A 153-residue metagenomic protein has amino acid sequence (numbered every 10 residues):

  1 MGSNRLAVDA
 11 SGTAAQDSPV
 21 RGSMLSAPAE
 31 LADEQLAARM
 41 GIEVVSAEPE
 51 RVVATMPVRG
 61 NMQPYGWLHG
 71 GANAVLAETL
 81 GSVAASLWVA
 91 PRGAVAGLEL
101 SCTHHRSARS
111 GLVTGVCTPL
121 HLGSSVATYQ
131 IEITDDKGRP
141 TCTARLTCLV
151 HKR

Functional and structural regions predicted by a protein language model:
M1-R153: Terminal targeting signals and extreme-terminal segments of soluble enzymes
